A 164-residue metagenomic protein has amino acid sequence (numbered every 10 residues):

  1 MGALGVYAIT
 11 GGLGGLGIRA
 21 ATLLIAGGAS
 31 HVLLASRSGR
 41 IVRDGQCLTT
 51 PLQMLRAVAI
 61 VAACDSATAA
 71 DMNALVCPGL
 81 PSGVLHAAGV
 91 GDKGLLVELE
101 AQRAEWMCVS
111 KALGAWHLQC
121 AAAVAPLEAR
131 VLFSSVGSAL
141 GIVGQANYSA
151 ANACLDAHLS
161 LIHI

Functional and structural regions predicted by a protein language model:
M1-I162: 4′-phosphopantetheine-dependent carrier domains
